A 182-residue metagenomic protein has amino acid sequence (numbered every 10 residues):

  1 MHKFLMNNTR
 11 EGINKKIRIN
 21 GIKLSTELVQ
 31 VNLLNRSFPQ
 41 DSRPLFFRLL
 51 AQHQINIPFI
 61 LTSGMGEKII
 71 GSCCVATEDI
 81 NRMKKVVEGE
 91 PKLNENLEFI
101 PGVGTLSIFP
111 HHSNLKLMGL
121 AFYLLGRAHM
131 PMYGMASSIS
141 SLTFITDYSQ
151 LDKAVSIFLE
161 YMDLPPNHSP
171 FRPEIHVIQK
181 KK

Functional and structural regions predicted by a protein language model:
M1-K182: A conserved regulatory-domain signal marking ACT and ACT-like small-molecule sensing domains and adjacent regulatory
